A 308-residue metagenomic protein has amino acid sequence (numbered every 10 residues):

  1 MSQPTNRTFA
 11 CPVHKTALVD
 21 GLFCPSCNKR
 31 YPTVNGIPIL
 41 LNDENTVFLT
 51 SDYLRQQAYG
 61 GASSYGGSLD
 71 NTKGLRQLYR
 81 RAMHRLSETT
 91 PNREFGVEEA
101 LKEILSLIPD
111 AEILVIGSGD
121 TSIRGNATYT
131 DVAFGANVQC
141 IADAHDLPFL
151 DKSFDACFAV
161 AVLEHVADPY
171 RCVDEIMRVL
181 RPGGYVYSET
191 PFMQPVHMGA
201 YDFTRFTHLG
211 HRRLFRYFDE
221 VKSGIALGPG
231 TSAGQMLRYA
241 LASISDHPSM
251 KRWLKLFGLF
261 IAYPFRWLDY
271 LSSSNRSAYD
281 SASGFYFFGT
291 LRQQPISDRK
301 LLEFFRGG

Functional and structural regions predicted by a protein language model:
M1-L150, A156-V160, A282-F285, R292-G308: Conserved N-terminal segment of class I S-adenosyl-L-methionine
L107-A111, P182, Y217-F218: Structured helix-beta-strand junction loops
I123-R124, A167, V196: Glycine/Thr-rich phosphate-binding loops of Rossmann-like dinucleotide-binding domains
P148-L150, A167, T207: GHKL-family ATP-binding catalytic core of two-component histidine kinases
A161-H165: Short catalytic micro-motifs in class I SAM-dependent methyltransferases
V166-A167, L180-P182: Helix-to-beta-strand junctions that scaffold the AdoMet/dcAdoMet cofactor pocket in Class I SAM-dependent enzymes
Y170-R171, E175, Y185-G308: S-adenosyl-L-methionine-dependent methyltransferase catalytic module, highlighting the catalytic core
